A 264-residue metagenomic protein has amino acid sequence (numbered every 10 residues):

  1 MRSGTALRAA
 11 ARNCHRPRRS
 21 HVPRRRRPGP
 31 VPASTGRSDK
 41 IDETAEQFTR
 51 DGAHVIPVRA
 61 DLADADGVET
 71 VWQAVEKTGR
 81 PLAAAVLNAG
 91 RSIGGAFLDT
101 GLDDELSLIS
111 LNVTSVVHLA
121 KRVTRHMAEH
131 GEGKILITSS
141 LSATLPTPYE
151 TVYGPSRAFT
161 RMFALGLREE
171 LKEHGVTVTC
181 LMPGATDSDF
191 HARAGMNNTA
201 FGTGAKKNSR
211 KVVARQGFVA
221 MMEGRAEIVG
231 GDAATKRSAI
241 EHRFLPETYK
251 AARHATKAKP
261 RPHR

Functional and structural regions predicted by a protein language model:
M1-P32: Canonical Rossmann dinucleotide-binding motif of NAD(H)/NADP(H)-dependent dehydrogenases/reductases, specifically
F48-D66: Rossmann-fold cofactor-recognition segment
N88-I93: Conserved NAD(P)H cofactor-binding loop of Rossmann-fold oxidoreductase domains
A96-L98, D104-I109: Substrate-binding pocket helix/loop in short-chain dehydrogenase/reductase
A120, S156: Active-site helix of classical SDR
S140: Residue(s) in the substrate-gating loop at a strand-loop-helix junction that position the organic substrate next
R168-A233, R237, R243: SDR active-site lid
